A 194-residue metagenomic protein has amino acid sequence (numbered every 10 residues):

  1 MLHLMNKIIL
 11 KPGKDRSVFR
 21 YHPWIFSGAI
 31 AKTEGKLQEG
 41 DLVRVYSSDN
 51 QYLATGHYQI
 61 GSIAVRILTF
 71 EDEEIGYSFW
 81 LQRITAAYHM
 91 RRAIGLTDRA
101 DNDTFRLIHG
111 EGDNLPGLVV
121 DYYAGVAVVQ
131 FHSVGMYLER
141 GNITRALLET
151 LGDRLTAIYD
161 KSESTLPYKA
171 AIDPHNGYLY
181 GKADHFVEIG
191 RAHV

Functional and structural regions predicted by a protein language model:
M1-A124, H175-Y178, D184-F186: Non-catalytic accessory regions of SAM-dependent methyltransferases
V43, V126-V128, T156-I158: Structural motif
G76-Y77, Y137-G141: Short, conserved charged micro-motifs
I108-L115, V119-D121, R140-R191: Non-catalytic substrate-recognition/targeting regions of SAM-dependent transferases
A124-M136: A short interface-forming secondary-structure element
